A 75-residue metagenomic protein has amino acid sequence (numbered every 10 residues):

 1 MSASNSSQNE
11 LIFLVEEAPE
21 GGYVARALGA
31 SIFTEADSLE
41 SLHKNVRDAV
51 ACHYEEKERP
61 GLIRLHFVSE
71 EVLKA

Functional and structural regions predicted by a protein language model:
M1-E16, E40-A75: Short, charged, surface-exposed hinge/linker loops at domain edges that act as mobile lids or interdomain connectors
L11, L28-A30: Short amphipathic alpha-helical segments
V15-A27: Short aromatic-glycine-(Arg/Gly/Cys) micro-motifs in beta-strand/loop hairpins
G21, S31, A51-C52: Intrinsically disordered, low-complexity segments enriched in small/polar residues
Y23, E35, K44: Short acidic, gly/pro-rich beta-turn/loop elements at beta-sheet edges and active-site/ligand-binding grooves
A27-L28, E58: Residue-level signal for pocket-adjacent positions within structured domains
A30-E40: A short, exposed loop/beta-hairpin motif centered on an aromatic-Gly-Thr core
